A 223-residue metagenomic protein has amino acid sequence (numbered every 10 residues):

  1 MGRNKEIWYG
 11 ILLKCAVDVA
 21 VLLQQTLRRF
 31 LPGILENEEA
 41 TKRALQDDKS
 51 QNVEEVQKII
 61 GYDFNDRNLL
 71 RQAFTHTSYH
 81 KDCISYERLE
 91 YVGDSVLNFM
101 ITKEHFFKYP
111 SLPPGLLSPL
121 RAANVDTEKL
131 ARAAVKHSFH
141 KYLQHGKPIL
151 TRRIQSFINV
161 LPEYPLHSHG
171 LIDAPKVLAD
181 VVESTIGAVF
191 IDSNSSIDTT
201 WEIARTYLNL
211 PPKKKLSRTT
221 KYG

Functional and structural regions predicted by a protein language model:
M1-G223: Double-stranded RNA-binding/processing signature
